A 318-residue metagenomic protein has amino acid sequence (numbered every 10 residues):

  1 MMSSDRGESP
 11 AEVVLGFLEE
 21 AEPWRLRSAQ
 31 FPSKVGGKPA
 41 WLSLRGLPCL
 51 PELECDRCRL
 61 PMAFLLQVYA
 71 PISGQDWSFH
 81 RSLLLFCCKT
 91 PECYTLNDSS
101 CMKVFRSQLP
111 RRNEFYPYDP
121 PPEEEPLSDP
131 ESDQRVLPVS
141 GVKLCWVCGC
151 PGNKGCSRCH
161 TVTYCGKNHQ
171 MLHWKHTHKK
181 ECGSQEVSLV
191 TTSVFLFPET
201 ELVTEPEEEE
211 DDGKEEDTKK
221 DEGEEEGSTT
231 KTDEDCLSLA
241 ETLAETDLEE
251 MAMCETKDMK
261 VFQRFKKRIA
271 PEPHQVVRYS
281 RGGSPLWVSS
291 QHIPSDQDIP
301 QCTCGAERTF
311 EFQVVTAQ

Functional and structural regions predicted by a protein language model:
M1-Q318: Preference for intrinsically disordered or flexible, low-complexity segments and adjacent hinge/connector residues
